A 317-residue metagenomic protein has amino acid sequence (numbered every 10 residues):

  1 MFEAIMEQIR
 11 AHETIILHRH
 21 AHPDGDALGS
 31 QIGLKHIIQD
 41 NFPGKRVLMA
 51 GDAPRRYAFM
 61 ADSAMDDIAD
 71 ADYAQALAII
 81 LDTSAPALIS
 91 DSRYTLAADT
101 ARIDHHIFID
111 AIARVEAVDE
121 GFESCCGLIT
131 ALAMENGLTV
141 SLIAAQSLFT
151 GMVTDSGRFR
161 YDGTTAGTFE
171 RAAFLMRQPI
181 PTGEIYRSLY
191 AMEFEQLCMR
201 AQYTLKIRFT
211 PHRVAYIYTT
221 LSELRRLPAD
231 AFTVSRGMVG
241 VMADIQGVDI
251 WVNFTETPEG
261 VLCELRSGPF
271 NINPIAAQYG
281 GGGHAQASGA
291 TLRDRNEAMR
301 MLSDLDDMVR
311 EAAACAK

Functional and structural regions predicted by a protein language model:
F2-R19, G29-A58, A74-Q75, R158-K317: Hydrophobic helix-and-loop "lid/oligomerization" segment in the mid-to-C-terminal part of catalytic domains
A21-P23, T83-P86, H106-F108, L221-E223 (+1 more regions): Short glycine-rich anion-binding loops that position phosphate/pyrophosphate groups of nucleotides and phosphorylated
G25-Q31, A87-I89: Short glycine/serine/threonine-rich phosphate/pyrophosphate-binding segments that cradle anionic phosphate groups
G33-K35, T95-A98, V118-D119, E170: Glycine-rich, phosphate-binding/catalytic loops in enzymes
A61-V115: Active-site cofactor/cluster-binding pocket
A71-D72, R93-T95, I109-D110, V140-L142 (+3 more regions): Solvent-exposed alpha-helices and their adjacent loops that cap or buttress functional pockets in soluble metabolic
H106-R171: Short alpha-helices
